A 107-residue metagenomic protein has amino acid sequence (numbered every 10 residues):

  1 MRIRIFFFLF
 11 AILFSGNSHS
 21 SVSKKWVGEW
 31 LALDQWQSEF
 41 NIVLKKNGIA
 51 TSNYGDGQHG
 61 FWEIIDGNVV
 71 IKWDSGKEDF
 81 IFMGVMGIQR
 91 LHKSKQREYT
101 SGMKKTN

Functional and structural regions predicted by a protein language model:
R4-F14: Sec-dependent N-terminal signal peptides
N17-L31, I42-K45, T106: N-terminal helix-cap/turn-to-beta initiation motif at the start of protein domains
L33-V70, D74-D79, K95: N-terminal glycine/threonine-rich, aromatic-flanked beta-hairpin/loop signature
D66, K95-N107: Edge beta-strand at a domain terminus
G87-H92: C-terminal structural segments of small proteins and small subunits
